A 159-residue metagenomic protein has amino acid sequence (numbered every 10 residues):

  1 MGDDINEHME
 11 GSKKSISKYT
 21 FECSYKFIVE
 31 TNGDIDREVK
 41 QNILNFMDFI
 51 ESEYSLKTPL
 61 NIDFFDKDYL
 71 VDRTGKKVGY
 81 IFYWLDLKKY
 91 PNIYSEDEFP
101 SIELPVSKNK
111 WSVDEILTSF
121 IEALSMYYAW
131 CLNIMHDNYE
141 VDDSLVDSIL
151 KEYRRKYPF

Functional and structural regions predicted by a protein language model:
M1-E38, D63-K67, L85-K88, N92 (+1 more regions): Non-catalytic architectural context of zinc metalloproteases
D4, N45, Y80-Y83: Beta/coil-rich, acidic/histidine-enriched accessory regions frequently appended to metallopeptidases
D36-N61: Zn2+-dependent metallopeptidase catalytic core
V39, V113, L117, I121 (+2 more regions): Hydrophobic (often cysteine-bearing) scaffold residues that line and stabilize catalytic clefts of nucleotide/cofactor
E53, S119, A123, Y127 (+2 more regions): Short alpha-helical functional segments enriched in proximate histidine and acidic residues
V71-D114, L124, W130, I134: Active-site scaffold of zinc-dependent metalloenzymes
L132-F159: Post-HExxH zinc-binding segment in Zn-dependent metallohydrolases
